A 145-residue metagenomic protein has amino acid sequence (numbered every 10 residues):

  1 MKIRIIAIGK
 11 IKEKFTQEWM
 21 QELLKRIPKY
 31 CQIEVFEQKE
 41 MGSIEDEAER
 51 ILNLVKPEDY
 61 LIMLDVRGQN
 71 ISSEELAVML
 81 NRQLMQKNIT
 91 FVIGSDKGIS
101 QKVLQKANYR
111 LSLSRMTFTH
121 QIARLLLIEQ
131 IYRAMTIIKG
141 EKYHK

Functional and structural regions predicted by a protein language model:
M1-L23, I27: N-terminal beta1-alpha1 ligand-phosphate binding loop
I6, F36, I62, Y109-L111: Hydrophobic/aromatic beta-strand patches that form the interior of the parallel beta-sheet core in alpha/beta enzyme
G9-K14, E40-G42, R67, T117: Short histidine/acidic/glycine/proline-rich micro-motifs that form metal- and phosphate-coordinating active-site loops
T16-M20, E45-A48, S73-A77, L104 (+1 more regions): Conserved strand-to-helix beginnings and helix N-cap segments that scaffold or border functional pockets
Y30-T90: S-adenosyl-L-methionine/SAH cofactor-binding core of RNA-modifying enzymes
G94: Rossmann-fold NAD(P)-binding glycine/threonine-rich loop
G98-K102: Short, glycine/polar-rich helix-capping loops at beta-to-alpha or helix-loop-helix junctions that flank or form
V103-K145: Structured adenosyl-cofactor binding patch, chiefly the S-adenosyl-L-methionine
